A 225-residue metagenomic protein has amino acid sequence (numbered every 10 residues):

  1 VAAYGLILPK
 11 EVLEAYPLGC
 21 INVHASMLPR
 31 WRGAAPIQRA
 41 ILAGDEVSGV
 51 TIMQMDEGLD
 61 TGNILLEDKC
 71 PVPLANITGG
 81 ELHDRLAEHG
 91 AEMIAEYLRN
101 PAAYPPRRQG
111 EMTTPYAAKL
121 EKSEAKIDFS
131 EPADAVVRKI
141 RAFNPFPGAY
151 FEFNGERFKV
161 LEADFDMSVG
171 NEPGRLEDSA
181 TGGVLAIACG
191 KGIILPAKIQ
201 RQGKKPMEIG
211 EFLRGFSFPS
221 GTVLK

Functional and structural regions predicted by a protein language model:
A2-A117, E121-S123: Donor/substrate-binding cores of folate-linked one-carbon enzymes
A117-K119, E124-F129, D134-A135: Active-site loop ensemble at the mouth of alpha/beta enzyme cores that anchors a bound cofactor
F129-K225: An anion-binding loop in the catalytic cleft
